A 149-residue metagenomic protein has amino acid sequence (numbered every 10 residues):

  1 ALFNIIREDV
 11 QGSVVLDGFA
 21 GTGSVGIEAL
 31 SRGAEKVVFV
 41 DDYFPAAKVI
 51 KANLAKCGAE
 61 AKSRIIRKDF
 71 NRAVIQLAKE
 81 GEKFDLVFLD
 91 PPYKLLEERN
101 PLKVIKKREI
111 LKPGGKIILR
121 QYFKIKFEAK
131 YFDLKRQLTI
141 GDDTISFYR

Functional and structural regions predicted by a protein language model:
A1-R149: Class I S-adenosyl-L-methionine-dependent methyltransferase catalytic core
